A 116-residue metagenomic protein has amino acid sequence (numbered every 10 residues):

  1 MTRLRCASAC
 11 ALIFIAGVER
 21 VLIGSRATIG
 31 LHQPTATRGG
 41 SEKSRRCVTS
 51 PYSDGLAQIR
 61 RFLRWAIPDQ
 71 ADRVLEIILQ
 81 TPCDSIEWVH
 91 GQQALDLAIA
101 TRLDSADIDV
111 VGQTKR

Functional and structural regions predicted by a protein language model:
M1-G40: Glycine-rich beta-to-alpha active-site loop
A11-V21, C47, P51, Q113-R116: Short secondary-structure transition/capping segments
T37-T114: Charged, glycine-interspersed solvent-exposed loop segments at helix/strand-loop junctions that cap or gate access
